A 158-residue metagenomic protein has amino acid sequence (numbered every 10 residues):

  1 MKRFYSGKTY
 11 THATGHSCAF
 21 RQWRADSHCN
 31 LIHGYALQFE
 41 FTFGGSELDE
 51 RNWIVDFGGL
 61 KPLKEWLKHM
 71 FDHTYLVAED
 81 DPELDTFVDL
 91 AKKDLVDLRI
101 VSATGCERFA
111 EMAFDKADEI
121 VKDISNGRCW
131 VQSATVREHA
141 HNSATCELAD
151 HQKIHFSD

Functional and structural regions predicted by a protein language model:
M1-D158: Charge-rich, low-complexity N-terminal segments
